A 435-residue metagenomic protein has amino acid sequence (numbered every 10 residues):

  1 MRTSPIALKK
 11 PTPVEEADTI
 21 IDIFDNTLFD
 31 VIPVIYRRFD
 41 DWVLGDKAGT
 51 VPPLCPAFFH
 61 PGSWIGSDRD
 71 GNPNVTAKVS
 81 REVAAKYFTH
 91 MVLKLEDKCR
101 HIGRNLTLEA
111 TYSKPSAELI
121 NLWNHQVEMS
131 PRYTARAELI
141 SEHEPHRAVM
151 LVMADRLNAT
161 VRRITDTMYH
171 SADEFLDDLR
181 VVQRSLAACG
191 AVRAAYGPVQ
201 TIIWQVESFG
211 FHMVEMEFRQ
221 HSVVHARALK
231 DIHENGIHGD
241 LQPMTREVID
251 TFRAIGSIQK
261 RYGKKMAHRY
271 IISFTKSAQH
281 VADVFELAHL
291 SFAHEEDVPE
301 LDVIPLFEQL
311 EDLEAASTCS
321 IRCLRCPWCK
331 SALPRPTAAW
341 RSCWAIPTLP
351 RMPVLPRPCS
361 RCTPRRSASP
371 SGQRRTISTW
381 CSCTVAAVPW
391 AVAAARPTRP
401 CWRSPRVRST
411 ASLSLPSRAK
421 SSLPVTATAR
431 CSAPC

Functional and structural regions predicted by a protein language model:
M1-S4, R104-R261: Extended, charge-enriched "interface" segments that sit outside catalytic cores
P11-H60: Extended, Lys/Arg-enriched charged tracts that mediate electrostatic binding to polyanionic substrates
T27, V31-R38, W42-G45, K94 (+12 more regions): Generic, well-ordered alpha-helical scaffold segments in large soluble proteins
V43-D68, G190-W204: Short acidic, Pro/Gly- and aromatic-enriched capping/linker segments at domain boundaries
G45, G49-P53, Y112-L119, R219-V224 (+3 more regions): A glycine-rich phosphate-binding loop feature that marks nucleotide/adenosyl-phosphate handling sites
F59-S80, T201-V223, E308-E311, T384-T398: Conserved phosphate/anionic-ligand binding catalytic regions in large, soluble enzymes, centered on
V75-L106, S291-C435: Catalytic or ion-translocation cores adjacent to nucleophile or general acid/base/metal-coordination motifs in diverse
G239-E286, H294-I304: C-terminal amphipathic alpha-helical interaction region
